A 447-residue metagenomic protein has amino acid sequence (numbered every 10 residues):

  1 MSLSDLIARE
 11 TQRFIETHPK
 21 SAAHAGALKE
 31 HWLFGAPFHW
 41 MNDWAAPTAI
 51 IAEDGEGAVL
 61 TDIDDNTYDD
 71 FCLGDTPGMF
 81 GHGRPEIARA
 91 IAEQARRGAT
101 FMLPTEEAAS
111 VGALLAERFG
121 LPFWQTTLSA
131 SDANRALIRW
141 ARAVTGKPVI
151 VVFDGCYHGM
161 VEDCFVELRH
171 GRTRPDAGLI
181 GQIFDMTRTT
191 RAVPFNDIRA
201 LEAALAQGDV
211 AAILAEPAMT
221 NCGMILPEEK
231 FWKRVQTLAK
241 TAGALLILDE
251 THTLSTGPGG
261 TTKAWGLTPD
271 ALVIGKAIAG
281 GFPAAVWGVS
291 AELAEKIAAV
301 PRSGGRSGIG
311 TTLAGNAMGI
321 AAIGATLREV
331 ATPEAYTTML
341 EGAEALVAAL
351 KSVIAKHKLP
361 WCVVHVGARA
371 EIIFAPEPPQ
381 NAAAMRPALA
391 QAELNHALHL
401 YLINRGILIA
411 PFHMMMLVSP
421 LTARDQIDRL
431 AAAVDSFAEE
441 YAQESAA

Functional and structural regions predicted by a protein language model:
M1-A447: Conserved N-terminal phosphate-binding loop of PLP-dependent enzymes in the Aspartate aminotransferase
